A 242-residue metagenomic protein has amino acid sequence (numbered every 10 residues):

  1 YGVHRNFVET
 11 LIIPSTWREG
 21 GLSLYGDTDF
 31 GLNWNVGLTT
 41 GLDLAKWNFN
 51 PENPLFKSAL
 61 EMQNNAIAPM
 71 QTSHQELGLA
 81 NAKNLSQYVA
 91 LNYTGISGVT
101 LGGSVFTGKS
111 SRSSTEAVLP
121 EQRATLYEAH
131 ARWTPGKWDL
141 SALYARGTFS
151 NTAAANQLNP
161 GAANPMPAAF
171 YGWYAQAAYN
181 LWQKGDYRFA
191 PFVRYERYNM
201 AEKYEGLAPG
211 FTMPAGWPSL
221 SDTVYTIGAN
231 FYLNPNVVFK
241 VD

Functional and structural regions predicted by a protein language model:
Y1-A90, K109-R112: Surface-exposed coil loops of outer-membrane beta-barrel proteins
Y93: Glycine-rich, often acidic, oxyanion-interacting loops/wings at catalytic, nucleic-acid, or phospho-protein interfaces
G98-D242: Outer-membrane beta-barrel pore domains
